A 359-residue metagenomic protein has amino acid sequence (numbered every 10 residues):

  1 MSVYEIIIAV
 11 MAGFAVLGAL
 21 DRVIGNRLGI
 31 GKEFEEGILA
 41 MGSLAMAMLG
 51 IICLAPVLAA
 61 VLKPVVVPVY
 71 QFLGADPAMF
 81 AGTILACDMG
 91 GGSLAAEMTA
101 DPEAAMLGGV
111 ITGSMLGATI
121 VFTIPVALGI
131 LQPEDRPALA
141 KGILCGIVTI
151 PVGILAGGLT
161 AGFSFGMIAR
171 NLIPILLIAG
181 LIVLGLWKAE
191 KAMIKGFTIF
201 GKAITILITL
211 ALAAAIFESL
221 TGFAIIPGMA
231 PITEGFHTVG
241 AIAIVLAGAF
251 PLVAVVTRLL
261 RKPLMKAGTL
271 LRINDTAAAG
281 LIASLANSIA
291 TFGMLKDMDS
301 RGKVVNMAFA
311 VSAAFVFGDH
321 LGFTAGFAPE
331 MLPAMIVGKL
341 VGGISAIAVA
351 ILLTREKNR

Functional and structural regions predicted by a protein language model:
M1-G50, G108-L116, I120-G248, A325-R359: Signature of multi-pass transmembrane helix bundles
L28, K32, I52, P56 (+6 more regions): Short helix-terminus and kink motifs of transmembrane alpha helices, predominantly at the cytoplasmic interface
K32-A40, V67-Q71, E234, K262-I273: Short amphipathic alpha-helical coupling elements at transmembrane boundaries
C53-V61, L94-P102, L159-A161, L220-A224: Transmembrane alpha-helix boundary signature
L58-D76: Interfacial/capping segments of alpha-helical transmembrane domains
L73-T149, N274-A328: Alpha-helical membrane segments and immediately flanking helix-loop junctions that form or couple to the substrate/ion
A224-T276, G280-A283: Long, well-ordered mid-to-C-terminal structural blocks that present hydrophobic/aromatic surfaces
